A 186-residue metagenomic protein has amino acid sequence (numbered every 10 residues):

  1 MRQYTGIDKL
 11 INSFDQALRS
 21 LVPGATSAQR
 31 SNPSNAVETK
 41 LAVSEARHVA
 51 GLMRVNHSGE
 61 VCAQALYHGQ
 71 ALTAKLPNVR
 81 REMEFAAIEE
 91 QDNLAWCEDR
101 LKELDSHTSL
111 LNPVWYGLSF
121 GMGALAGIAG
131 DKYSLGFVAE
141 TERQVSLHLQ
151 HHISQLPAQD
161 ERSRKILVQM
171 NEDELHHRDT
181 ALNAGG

Functional and structural regions predicted by a protein language model:
M1-G186: Non-heme di-metal
